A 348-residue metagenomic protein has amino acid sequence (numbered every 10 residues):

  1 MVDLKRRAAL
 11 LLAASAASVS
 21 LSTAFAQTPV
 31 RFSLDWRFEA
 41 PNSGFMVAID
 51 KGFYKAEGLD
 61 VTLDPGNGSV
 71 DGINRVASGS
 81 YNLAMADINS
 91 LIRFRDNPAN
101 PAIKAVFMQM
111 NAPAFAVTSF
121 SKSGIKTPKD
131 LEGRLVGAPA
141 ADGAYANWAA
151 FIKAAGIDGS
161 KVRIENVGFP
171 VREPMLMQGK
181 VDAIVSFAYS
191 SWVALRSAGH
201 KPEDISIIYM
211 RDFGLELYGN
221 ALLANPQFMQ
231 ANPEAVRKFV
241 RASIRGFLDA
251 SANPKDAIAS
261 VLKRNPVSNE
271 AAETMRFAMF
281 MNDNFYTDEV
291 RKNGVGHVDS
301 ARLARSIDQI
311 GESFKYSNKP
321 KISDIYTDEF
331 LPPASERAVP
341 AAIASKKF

Functional and structural regions predicted by a protein language model:
M1-K5: N-terminal secretory signal peptides that target proteins for export/translocation
R6-L10: N-terminal export leaders
S20-T23: N-terminal signal peptide c-region/cleavage motif recognized by signal peptidases
A26-Q178, D182-Y189, I208-M210, L215-E216: Short, glycine-/small- and polar/acidic-enriched structural segments that line small-molecule recognition paths
G159-R163, P202-S206, V267-A278, Y316-I325: Short, surface-exposed acidic
P170-P174, K180-E270: Pocket-lining segment of extracytoplasmic ligand-binding domains
A231-K315: Secondary-structure end/capping motifs
L303-F348: Conserved C-terminal helix/tail region of periplasmic/extracytoplasmic solute-binding proteins
